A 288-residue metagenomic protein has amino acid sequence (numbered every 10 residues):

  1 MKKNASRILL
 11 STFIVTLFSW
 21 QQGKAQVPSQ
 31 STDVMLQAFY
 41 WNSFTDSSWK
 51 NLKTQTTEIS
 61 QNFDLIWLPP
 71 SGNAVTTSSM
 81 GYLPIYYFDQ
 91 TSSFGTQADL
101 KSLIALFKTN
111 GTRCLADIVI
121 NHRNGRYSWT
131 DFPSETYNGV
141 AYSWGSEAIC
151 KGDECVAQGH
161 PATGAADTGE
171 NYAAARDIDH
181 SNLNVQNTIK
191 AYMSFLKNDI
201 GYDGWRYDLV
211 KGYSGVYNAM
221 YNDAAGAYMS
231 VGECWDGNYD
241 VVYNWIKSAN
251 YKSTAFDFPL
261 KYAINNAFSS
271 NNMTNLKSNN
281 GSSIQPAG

Functional and structural regions predicted by a protein language model:
M1-Q26: Bacterial Sec-dependent N-terminal signal peptides
Q26-W41, N51-S60, P70-L83, S102-A116 (+1 more regions): Active-site-proximal helices and loops of the catalytic beta/alpha 8
Q37-W49, R176-N187: Active-site mouth loops of central-metabolism enzymes
S71, V140-G204, L209-M220, A227: Polysaccharide-binding and catalytic clefts of secreted carbohydrate-active enzymes
T77-F88, N121-P161, D223-A224: Aromatic- and acidic-residue-enriched segments that line the glycan-binding/catalytic groove of carbohydrate-active
D89-F94: A short acidic, glycine-rich active-site loop that binds or catalyzes chemistry on phosphate/adenosine moieties
G95-T136: Substrate-binding cleft of carbohydrate-active enzyme catalytic domains
